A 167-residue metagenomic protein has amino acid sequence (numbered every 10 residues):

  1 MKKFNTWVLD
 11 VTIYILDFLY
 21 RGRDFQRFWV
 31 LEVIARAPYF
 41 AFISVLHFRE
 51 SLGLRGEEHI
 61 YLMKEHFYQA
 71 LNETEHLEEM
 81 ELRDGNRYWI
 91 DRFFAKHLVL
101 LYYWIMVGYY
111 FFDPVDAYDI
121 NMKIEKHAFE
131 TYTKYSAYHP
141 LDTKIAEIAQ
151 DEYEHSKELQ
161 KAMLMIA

Functional and structural regions predicted by a protein language model:
M1-A167: Non-heme di-metal
